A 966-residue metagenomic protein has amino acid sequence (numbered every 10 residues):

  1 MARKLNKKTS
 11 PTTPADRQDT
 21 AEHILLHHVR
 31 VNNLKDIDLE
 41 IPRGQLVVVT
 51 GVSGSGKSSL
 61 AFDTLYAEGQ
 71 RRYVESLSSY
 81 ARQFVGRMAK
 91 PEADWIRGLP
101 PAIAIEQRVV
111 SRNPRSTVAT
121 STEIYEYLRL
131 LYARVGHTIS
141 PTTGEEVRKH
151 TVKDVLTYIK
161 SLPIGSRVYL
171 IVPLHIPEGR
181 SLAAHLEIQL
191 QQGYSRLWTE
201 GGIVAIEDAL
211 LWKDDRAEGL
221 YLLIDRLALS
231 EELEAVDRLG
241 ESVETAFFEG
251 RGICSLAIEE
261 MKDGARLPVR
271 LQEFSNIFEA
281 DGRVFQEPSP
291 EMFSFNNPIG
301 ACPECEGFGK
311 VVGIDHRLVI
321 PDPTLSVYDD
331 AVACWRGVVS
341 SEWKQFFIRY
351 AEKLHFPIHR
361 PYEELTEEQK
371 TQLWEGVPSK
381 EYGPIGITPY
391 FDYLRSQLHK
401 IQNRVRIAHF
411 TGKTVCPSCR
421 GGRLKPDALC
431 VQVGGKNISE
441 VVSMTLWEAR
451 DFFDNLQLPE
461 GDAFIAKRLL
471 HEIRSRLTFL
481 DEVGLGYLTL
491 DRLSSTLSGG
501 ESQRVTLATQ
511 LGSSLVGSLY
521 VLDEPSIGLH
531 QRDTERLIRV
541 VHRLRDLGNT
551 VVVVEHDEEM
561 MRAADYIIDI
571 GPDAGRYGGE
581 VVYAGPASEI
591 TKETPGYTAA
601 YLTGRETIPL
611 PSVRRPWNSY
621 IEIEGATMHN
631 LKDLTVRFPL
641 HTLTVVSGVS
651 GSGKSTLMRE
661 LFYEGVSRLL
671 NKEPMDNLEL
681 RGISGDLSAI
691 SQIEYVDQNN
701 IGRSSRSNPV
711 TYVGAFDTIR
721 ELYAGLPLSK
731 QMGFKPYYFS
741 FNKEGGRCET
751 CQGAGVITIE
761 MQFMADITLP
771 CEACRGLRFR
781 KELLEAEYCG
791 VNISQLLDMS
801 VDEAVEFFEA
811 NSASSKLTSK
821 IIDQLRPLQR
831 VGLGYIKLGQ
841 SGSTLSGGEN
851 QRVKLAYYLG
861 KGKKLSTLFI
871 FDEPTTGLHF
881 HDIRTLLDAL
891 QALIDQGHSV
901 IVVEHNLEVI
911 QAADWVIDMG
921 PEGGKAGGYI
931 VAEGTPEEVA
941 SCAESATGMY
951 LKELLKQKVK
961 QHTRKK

Functional and structural regions predicted by a protein language model:
M1-K966: Conserved phosphate-binding elements of NTP-dependent enzyme cores
